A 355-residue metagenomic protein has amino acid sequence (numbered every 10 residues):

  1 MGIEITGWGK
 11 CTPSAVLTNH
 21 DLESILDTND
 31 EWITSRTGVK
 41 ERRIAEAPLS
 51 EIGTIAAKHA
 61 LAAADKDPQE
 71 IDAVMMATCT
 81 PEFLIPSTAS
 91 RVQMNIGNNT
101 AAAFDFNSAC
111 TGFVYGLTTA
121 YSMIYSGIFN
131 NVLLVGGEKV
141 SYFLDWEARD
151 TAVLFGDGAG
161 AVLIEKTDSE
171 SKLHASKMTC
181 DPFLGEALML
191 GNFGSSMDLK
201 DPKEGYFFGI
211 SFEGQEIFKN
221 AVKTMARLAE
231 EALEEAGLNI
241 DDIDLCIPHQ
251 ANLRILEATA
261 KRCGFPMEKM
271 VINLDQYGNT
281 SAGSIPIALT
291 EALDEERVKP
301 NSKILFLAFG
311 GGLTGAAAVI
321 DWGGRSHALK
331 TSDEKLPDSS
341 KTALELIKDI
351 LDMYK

Functional and structural regions predicted by a protein language model:
M1-E46, A148-K219, K223, R227 (+1 more regions): Condensing-enzyme catalytic core mediating Claisen C-C bond formation in acyl metabolism
S24-W32, F83-G97, L134-V140, S195-K203 (+1 more regions): Acidic-glycine-rich active-site phosphate/pyrophosphate-binding loop
N29, L49-A64, N220-A236, I287-A292: Short, well-ordered amphipathic alpha-helical segments that serve as non-catalytic structural scaffolds within diverse
G38-K40, I71-M75, M94-N107, F143-E147 (+1 more regions): Glycine/charged-rich beta-loop-alpha catalytic/anionic-binding loops adjacent to active sites
T54-A57, L61, T80-P81, N99-A102 (+3 more regions): Claisen-condensing/thiolase-fold acyl-transfer catalytic domains that form or cleave C-C bonds in fatty acid
Q69-A77, I240-H249: Short glycine-rich phosphate-binding loop at a beta-alpha junction
A77, N107, V132-E138, I164-E165 (+2 more regions): Short beta-strand segments
Y125-A159: Flexible, glycine-rich active-site loops centered on histidine and acidic residues that chelate a metal or position
